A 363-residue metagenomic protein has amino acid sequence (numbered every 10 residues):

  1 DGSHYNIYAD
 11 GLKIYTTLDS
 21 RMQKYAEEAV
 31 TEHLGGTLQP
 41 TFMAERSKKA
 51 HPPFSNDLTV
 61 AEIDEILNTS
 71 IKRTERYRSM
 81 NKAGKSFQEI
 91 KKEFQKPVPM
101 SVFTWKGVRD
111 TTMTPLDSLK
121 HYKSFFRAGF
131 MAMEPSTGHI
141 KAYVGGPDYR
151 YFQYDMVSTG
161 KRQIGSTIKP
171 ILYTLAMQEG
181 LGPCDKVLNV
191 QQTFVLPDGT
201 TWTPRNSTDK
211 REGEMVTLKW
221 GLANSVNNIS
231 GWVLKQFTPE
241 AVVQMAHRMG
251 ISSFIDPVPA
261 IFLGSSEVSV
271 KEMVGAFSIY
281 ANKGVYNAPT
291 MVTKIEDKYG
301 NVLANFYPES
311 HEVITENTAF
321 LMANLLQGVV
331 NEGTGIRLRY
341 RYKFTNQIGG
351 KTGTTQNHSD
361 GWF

Functional and structural regions predicted by a protein language model:
D1-S79, V233, H247-R248, S252-S253 (+2 more regions): Non-catalytic, structured segments within soluble enzyme domains
A9-T17, L116-L119, R127, Y154-R162 (+5 more regions): Second-shell loop/turn segments in exported
T16, S20-G36, L67-E134, H139 (+5 more regions): A penicillin-recognizing enzyme superfamily signal
A26, T137-G138, K161-N189, G221 (+2 more regions): Active-site SXXK
E27, T31-G35, A176-L181, Q192 (+6 more regions): Sec-exported extracytoplasmic/periplasmic mature domains
F42-S55, L188-T193, T290-N301: Acidic/histidine-enriched alpha-helical segments
L181-V242, Y286, K298-A323, Q327: Conserved catalytic neighborhood of penicillin-recognizing serine enzymes
T201-N206, T238-G275, G284, A288-M291: Mid-domain, small-residue-enriched loop/turn segments at the edges of structured enzyme/sensor domains
